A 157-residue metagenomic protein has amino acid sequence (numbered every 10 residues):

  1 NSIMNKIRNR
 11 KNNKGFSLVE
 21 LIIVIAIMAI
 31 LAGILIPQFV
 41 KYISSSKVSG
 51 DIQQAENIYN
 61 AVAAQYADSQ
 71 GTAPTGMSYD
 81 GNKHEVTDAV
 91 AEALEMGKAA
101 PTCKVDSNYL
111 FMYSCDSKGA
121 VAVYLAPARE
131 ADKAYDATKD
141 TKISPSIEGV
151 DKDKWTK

Functional and structural regions predicted by a protein language model:
N1-F16: N-terminal leader/signal peptides at the extreme start of proteins
N13-F39: N-terminal single-pass transmembrane signal-anchor helix
I23, K41, Q54-N57: Hydrophobic side chains within alpha-helical segments
I36-V48: Sec-dependent signal peptide cleavage junction
K47-G71: Membrane-proximal N-terminal amphipathic helix
Q70-K139, S144, D151-K157: Extracellular/periplasmic head regions of type IV pilus-like filament subunits
